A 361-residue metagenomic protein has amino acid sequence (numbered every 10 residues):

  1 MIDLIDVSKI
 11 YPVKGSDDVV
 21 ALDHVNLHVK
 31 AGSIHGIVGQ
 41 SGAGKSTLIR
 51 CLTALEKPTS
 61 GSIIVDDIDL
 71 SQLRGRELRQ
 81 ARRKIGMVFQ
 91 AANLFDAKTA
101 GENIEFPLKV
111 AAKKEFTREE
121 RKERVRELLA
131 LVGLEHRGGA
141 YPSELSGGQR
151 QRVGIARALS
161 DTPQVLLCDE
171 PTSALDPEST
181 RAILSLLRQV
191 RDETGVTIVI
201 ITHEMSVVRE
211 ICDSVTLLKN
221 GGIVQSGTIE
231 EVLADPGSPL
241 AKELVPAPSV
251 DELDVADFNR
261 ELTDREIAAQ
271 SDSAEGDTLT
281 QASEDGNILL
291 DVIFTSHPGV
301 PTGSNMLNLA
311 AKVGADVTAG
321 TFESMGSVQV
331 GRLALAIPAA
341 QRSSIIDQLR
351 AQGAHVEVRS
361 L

Functional and structural regions predicted by a protein language model:
T53: Helix-to-loop junction immediately C-terminal to a conserved catalytic motif
L70-G86, V110, R118, V232-P236: ABC ATPase NBD coupling module
Y141-L145, Q149: Conserved ABC ATPase signature
S160-Q164: A short, proline-enriched helix->beta-strand linker immediately N-terminal to the Walker B motif in ABC-type P-loop
L166-D169: Catalytic Walker B motif of ABC-type/P-loop ATPase nucleotide-binding domains
V208-E210: A short, surface-exposed alpha-helical micro-motif characterized by mixed small hydrophobic and charged/polar residues
